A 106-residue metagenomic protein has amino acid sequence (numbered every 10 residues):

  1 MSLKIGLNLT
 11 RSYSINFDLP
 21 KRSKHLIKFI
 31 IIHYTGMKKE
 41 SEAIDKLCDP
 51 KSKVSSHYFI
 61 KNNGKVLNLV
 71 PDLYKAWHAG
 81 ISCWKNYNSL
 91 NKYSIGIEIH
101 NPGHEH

Functional and structural regions predicted by a protein language model:
S2-H106: Active-site-adjacent loop/helix surface patches within enzyme catalytic domains that shape the substrate-binding cleft
